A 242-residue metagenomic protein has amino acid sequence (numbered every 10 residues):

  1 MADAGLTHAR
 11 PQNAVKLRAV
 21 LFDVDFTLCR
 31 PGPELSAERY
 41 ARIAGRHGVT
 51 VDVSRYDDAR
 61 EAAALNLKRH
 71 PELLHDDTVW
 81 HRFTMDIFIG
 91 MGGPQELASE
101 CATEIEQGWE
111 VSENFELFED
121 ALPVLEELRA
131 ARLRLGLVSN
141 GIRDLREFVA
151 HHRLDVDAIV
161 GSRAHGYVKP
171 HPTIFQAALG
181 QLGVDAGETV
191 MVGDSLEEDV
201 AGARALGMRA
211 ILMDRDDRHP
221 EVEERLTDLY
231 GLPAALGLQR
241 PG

Functional and structural regions predicted by a protein language model:
M1-V20, R30-P31, S54, E96-E100 (+3 more regions): Asp-based, Mg2+/Mn2+-dependent phosphohydrolase catalytic module
R10-L122, A130: N-terminal helical cap/lid subdomain that shapes the substrate entry/recognition surface in HAD-like hydrolases
